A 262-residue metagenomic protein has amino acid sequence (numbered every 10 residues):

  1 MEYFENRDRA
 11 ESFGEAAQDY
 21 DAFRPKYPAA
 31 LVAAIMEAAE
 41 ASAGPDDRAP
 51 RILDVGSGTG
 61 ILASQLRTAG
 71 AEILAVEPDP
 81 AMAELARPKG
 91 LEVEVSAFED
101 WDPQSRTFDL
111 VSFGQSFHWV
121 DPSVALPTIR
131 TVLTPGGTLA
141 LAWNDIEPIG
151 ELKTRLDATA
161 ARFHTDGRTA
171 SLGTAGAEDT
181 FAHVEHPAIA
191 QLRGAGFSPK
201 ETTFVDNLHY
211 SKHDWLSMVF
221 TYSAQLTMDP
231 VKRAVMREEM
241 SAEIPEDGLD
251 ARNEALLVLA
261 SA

Functional and structural regions predicted by a protein language model:
M1-D47: Conserved class I S-adenosyl-L-methionine
M36, S64-R67, L126, R130: A structural alpha-helix within SAM-dependent methyltransferase catalytic domains
R51-V55, T59-W101: Class I SAM-dependent methyltransferase SAM/SAH-binding core
V76, F113-G114, A142-N144: Residues lining the SAM
D100-V111: A short acidic, Gly/Pro-enriched loop at the edge of an enzyme's catalytic core that lines a small-molecule cofactor
D109-S123: A short SAM/SAH-binding and catalytic strip from SAM-dependent methyltransferases
V124, R130, T134-V205: Conserved catalytic/acceptor-binding region of the Class I
D179-A262: Conserved Class I S-adenosyl-L-methionine
